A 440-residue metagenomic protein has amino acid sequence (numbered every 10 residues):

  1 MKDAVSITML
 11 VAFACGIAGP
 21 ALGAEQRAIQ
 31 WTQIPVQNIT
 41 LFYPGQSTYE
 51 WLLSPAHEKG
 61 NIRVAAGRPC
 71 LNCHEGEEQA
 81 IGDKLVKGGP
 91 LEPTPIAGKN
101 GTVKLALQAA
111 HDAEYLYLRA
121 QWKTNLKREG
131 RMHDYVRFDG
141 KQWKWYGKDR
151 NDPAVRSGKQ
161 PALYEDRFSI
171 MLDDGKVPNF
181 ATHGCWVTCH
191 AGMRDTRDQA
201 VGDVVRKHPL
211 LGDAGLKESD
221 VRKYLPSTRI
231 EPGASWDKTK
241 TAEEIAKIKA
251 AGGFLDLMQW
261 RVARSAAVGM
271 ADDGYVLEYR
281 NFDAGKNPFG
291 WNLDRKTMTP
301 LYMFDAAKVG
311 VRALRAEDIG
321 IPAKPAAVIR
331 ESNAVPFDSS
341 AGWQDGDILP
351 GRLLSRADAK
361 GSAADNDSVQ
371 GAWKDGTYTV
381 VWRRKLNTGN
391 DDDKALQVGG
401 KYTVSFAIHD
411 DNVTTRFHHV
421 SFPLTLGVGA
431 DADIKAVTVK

Functional and structural regions predicted by a protein language model:
M1-M9: Bacterial N-terminal signal peptides that target proteins for export
T8-A18: Bacterial N-terminal signal peptides
A24-G67, I81-Q108, R131: Sequence context of c-type cytochrome heme-c attachment sites
A24-L53, F138-Q344, G389-K440: Acidic/polar low-complexity flexible segments
G67-E77, C189: The canonical Cys-X-X-Cys-His
L105-Q108, D367-W373: Beta-strand-rich interaction surfaces with strong enrichment in secreted/lumenal proteins
Y115-W122, Y378-R384: Short, well-ordered beta-strand segments enriched in hydrophobic/aromatic residues
D365, A372, V380-T388: A beta-strand/beta-hairpin structural motif
